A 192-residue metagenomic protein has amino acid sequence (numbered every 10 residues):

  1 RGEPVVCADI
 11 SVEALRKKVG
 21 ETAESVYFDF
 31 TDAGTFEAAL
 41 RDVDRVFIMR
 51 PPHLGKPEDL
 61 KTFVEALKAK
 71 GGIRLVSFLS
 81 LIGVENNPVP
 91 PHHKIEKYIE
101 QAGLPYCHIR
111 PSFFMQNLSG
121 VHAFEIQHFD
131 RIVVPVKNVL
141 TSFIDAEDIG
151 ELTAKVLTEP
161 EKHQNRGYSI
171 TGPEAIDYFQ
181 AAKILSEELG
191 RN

Functional and structural regions predicted by a protein language model:
R1-E13, T31, R41, P52-K61 (+2 more regions): Oxidoreductase cofactor-interface core, primarily capturing Rossmann-like NAD(P)-dependent enzymes
E13-E21, A38: Short loop/helix-cap segments at secondary-structure boundaries that form the rim of catalytic
K17, T35, Q180: Short acidic, gly/pro-rich beta-turn/loop elements at beta-sheet edges and active-site/ligand-binding grooves
A23-E24, Y106: Short, conserved active-site loop motifs that form the nucleotide-linked donor/cofactor pocket
E24-D44: Conserved Rossmann-fold cofactor-binding substructure of NAD(P)-dependent oxidoreductases
R45-M49, F78: Redox-cofactor binding/interface segments in oxidoreductases and associated redox assembly factors
